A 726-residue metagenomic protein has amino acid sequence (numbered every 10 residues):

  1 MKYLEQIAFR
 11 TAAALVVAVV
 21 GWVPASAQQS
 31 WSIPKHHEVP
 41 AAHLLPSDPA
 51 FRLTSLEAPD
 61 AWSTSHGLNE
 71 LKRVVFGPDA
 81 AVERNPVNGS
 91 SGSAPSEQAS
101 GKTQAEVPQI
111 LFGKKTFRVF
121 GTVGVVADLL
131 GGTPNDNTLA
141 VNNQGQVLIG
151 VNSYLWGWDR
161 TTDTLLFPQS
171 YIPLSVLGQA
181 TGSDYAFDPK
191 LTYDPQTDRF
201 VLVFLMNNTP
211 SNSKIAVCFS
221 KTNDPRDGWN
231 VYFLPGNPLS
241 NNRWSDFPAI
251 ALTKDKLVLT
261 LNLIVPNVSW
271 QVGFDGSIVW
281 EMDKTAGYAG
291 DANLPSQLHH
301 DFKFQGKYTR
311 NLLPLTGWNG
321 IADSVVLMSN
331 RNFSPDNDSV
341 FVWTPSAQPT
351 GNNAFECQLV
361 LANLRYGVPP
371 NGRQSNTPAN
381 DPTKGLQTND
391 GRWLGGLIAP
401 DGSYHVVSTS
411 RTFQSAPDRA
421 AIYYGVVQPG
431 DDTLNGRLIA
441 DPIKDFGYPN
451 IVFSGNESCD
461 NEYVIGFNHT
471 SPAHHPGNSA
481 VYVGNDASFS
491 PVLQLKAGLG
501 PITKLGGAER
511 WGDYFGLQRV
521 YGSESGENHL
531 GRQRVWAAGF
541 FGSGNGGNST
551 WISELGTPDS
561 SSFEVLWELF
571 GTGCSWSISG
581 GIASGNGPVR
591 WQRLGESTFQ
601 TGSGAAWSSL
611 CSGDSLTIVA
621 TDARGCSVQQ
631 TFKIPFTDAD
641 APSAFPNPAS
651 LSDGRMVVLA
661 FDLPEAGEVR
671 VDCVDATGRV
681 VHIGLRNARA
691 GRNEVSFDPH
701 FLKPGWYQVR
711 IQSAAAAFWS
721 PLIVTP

Functional and structural regions predicted by a protein language model:
M1-S30: Bacterial Sec-dependent N-terminal signal peptides
Q29-D559: C-terminal PAP-associated
D559-P648: Proline- and Ser/Thr-rich low-complexity, intrinsically disordered segments
E568-G573, P635-E665, V674-R679, K703-P704 (+1 more regions): Surface-exposed, proline-anchored Ser/Thr-rich loop/turn motifs
G585, D614, G667, G691 (+1 more regions): A glycine-anchored, Pro-Gly-centered beta-turn/N-cap motif
A620-R624, D675, S713-A715: Surface-exposed loop/turn motifs at beta-strand-loop junctions within extracellular Ig-like and Fibronectin type III
S627-Q629, V680, A717-W719: A structural signal for beta-strand boundary/capping segments at domain termini and interdomain linkers
L685-A714: Short, surface-exposed loop/turn motifs with a glycine/proline- and acidic-biased composition
